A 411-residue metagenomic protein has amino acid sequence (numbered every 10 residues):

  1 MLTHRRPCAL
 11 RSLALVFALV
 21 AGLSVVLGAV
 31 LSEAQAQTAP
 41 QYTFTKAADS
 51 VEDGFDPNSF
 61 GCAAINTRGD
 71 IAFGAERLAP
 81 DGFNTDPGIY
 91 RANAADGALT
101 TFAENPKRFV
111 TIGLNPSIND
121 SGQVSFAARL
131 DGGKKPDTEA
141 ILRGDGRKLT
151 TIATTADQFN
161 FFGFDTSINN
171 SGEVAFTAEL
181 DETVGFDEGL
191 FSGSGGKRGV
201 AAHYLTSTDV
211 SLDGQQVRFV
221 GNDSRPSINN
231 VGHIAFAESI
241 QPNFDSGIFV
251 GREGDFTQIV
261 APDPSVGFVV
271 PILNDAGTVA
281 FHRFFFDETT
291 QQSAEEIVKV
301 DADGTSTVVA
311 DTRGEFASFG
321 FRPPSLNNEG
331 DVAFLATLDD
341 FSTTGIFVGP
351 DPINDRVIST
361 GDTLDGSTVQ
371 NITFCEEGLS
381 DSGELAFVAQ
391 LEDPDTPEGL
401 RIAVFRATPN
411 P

Functional and structural regions predicted by a protein language model:
M1-R11: N-terminal secretory signal peptides that target proteins for export/translocation
R5, L27-A29, I152: A general, composition-driven signal for non-globular sequence regions
A9-L10, L15, A95, N410: General helical structural elements
L13-A29: Bacterial N-terminal signal peptides
S32-P411: Flexible "stalk/tail and boundary" regions
